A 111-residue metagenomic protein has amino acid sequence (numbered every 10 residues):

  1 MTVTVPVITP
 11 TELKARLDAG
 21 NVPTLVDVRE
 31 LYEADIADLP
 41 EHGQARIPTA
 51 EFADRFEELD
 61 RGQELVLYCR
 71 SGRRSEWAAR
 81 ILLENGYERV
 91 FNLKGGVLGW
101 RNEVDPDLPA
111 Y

Functional and structural regions predicted by a protein language model:
M1-T24, E30-E64, R73-Y111: Rhodanese-like catalytic fold shared by cysteine-dependent sulfurtransferases and DSP/PTP-type phosphatases
L67-C69: Short, surface-exposed ligand- or partner-binding patches at beta-edge/loop junctions that are enriched in aromatics
